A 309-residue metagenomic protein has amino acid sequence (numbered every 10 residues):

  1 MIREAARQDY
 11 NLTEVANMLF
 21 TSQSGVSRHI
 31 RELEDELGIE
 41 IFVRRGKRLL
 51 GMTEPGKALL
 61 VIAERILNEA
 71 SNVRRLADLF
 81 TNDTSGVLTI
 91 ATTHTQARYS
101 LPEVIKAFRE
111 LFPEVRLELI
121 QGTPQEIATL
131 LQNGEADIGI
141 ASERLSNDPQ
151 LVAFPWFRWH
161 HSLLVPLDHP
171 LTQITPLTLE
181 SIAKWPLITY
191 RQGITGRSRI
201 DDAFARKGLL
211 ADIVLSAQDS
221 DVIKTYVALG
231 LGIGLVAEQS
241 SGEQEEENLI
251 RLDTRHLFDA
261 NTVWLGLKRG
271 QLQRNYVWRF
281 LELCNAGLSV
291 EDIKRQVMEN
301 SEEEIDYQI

Functional and structural regions predicted by a protein language model:
R3-S22: Short helix-boundary/capping micro-motifs
E34-E54: A short LG(V/I)-centered, amphipathic sequence patch enriched for acidic residue(s) preceding the LG motif
E36-L37, L59-T81: Alpha-helical linker/hinge and terminal dimerization helices associated with HTH transcriptional regulators
V61, F80, E103-A107, P124-H161 (+3 more regions): Short beta-strand-centered segments that line the small-molecule binding cleft or hinge of alpha/beta clamshell
S85-N147, L210, S216-A217: Central regulatory/effector-binding core of bacterial HTH transcription factors
S100, I250-Q296, N300: A late-sequence structural motif
T123-A136, S142, T195-L252, Y307: Hydrophobic hinge/microswitch elements
D148-W159, I174, S181, D221-G270: Beta-alpha-beta core module
